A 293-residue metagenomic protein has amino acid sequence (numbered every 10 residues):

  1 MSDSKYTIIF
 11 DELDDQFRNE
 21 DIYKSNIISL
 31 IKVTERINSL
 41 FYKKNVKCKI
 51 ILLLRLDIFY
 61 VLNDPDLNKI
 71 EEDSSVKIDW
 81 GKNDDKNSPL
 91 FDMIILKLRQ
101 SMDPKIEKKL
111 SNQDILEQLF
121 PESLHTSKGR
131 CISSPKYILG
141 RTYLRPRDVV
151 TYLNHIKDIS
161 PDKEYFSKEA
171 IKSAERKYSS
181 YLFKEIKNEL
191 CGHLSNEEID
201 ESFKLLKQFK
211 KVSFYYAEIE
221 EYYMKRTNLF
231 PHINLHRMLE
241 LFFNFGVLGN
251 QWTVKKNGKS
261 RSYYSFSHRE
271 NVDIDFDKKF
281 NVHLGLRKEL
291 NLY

Functional and structural regions predicted by a protein language model:
S2-T7, E12-S127: The catalytic "switch" region of P-loop NTPases
E122-Y293: C-terminal leucine-rich, beta-strand-based interaction scaffolds used for sensing/assembly
